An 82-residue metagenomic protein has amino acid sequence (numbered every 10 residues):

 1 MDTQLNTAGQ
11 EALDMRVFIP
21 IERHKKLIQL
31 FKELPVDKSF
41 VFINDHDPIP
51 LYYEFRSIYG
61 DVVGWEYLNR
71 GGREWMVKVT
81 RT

Functional and structural regions predicted by a protein language model:
D2-T82: Positively charged, polar, low-complexity stretches
